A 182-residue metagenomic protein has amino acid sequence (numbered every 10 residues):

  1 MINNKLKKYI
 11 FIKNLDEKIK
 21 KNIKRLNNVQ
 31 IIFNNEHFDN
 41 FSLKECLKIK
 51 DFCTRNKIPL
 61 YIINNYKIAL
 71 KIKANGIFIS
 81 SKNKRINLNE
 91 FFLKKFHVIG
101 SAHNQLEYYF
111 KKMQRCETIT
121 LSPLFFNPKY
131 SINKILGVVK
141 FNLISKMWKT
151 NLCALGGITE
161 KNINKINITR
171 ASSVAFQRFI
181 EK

Functional and structural regions predicted by a protein language model:
I2-K18, H97-G100, L152: Active-site mouth loops of central-metabolism enzymes
F11-L15, E36, N65, K82 (+4 more regions): Active-site beta-loop-alpha junctions enriched in small/polar residues
K21-N27, F52-R55, E90, K112-M113 (+1 more regions): Acidic (Asp/Glu)-rich catalytic clusters
N22, L60-I79, G100-R115, K146-C153 (+1 more regions): Catalytic cores of alpha/beta
N28-F92: N-terminal active-site wall of soluble small-molecule enzyme domains
N40-K44, I86-L93, Y108-R115, P128-I135: Short, charged, surface-exposed secondary-structure boundary motifs
E45-Y61, N89-N104, N133-G157: Alpha-helix-loop-beta-strand connector modules within alpha/beta enzyme cores
I77-E90, T120-I135, G157-K182: Glycine-rich phosphate-binding active-site loops on the catalytic face of alpha/beta enzymes
